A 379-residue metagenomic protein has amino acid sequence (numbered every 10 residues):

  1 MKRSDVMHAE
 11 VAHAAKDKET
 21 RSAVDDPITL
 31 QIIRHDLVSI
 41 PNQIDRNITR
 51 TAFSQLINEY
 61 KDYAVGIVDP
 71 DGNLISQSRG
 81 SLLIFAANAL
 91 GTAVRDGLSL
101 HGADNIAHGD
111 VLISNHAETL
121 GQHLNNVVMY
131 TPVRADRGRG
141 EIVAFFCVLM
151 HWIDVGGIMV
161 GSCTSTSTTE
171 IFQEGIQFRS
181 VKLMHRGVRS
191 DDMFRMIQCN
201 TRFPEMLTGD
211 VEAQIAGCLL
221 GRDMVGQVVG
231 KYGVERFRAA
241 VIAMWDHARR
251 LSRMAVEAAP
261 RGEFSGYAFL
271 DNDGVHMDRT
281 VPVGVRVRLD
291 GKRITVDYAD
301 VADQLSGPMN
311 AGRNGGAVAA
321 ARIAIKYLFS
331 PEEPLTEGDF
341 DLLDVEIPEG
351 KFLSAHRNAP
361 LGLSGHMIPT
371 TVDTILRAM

Functional and structural regions predicted by a protein language model:
K2-N47, L98-A107, M244-A259: Short, compositionally biased leader-like segments
D17-I33, E174-R253, T374, M379: N-terminal leader/propeptide and maturation segments of large enzyme subunits in energy/redox metabolism and hydrolases
D36-Y60, L98, G102, I113-Q122: Short, basic/aromatic recognition patches
N73-Q77, N88-H116: Regulatory sensory and allosteric helical modules in signal-transduction proteins and certain transcription factors
L82-A89, N105, L120, I197 (+3 more regions): Hydrophobic core positions in small helical hairpin nucleic-acid-binding modules
N126-R137, C147, V287: A short, hydrophobic, proline-anchored segment that marks a local hinge/packing element in signaling and regulatory
E141-N200, D303-G307, G315, A319 (+1 more regions): Gly/Pro-rich active-site capping loops and adjacent beta-alpha segments that organize cofactor/substrate pockets
L219-D303: Accessory "access/gating" subregions that flank catalytic or transport cores
